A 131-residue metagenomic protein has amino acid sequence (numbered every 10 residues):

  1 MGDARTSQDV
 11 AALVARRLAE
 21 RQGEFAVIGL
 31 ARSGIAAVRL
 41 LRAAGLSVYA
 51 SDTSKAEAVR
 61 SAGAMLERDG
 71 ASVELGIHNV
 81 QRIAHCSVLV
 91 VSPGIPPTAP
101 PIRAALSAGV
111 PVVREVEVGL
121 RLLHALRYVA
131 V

Functional and structural regions predicted by a protein language model:
M1-R114, V118: N-terminal leader/targeting and accessory segments in enzymes
V116-V131: Walker A (P-loop) phosphate-binding motif
